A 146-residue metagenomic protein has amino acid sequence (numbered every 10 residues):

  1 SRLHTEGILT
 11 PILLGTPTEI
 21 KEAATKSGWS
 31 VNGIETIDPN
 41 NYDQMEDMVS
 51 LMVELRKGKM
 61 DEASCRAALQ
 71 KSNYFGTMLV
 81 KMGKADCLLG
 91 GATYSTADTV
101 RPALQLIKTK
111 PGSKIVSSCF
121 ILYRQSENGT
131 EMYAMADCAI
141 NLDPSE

Functional and structural regions predicted by a protein language model:
S1-E146: Anion-binding alpha/beta catalytic cores of soluble intermediary-metabolism enzymes, centered on
